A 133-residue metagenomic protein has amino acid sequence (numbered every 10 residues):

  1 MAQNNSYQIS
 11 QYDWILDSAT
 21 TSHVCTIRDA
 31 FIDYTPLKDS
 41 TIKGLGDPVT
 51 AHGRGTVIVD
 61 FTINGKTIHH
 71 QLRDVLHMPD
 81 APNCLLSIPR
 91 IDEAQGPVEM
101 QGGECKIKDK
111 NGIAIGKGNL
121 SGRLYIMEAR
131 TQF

Functional and structural regions predicted by a protein language model:
M1-K43, H70-S87, Y125: Aspartyl protease active-site motif detector
N4-N5, P48, N64, G96: Residues embedded in well-ordered secondary-structure elements
D39-V49, I107: Short, conserved aromatic-histidine micro-motifs
P48-V57: Conserved long hydrophobic alpha-helices within structured protein cores
R54, F61-F133: Aspartic protease core domain of the pepsin/retropepsin superfamily
